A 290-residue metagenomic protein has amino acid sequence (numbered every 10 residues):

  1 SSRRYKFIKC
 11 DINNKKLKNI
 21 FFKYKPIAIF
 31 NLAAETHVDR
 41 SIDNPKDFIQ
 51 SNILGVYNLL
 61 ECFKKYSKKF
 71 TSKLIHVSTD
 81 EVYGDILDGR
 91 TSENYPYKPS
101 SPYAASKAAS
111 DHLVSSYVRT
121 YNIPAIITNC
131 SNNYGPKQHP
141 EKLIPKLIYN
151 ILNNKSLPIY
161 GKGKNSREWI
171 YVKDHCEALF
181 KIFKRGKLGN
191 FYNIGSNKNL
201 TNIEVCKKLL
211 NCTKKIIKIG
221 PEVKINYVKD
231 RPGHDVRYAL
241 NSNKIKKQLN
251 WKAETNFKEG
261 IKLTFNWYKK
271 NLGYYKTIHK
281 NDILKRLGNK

Functional and structural regions predicted by a protein language model:
S1-N133, N202, V236-R237, L263-N271 (+1 more regions): N-terminal Rossmann-like NAD(P)+-binding domain of SDR-like oxidoreductases, especially those catalyzing
K6, C10-D11, P145-K290: C-terminal substrate-binding subdomain of Rossmann-fold SDR/epimerase-dehydratase oxidoreductases
F21-K23, D43-D47, D88-S92, P140-I148 (+3 more regions): Short, glycine/charged-enriched secondary-structure capping and boundary segments
D43, D88, P96, P102 (+5 more regions): Short capping/connector residues at structural and topological boundaries
I53-E61, E141, K173-C176, F180: Conserved active-site region of classical short-chain dehydrogenase/reductase
K68, I75, I86-L87, N122 (+3 more regions): Proline-centered turn/helix-capping motifs that create local helix->coil transitions or kinks
Y95, P99-S106, P136, P140-I144 (+1 more regions): The catalytic Tyr-centered alpha-helix of NAD(P)H-dependent dehydrogenases
